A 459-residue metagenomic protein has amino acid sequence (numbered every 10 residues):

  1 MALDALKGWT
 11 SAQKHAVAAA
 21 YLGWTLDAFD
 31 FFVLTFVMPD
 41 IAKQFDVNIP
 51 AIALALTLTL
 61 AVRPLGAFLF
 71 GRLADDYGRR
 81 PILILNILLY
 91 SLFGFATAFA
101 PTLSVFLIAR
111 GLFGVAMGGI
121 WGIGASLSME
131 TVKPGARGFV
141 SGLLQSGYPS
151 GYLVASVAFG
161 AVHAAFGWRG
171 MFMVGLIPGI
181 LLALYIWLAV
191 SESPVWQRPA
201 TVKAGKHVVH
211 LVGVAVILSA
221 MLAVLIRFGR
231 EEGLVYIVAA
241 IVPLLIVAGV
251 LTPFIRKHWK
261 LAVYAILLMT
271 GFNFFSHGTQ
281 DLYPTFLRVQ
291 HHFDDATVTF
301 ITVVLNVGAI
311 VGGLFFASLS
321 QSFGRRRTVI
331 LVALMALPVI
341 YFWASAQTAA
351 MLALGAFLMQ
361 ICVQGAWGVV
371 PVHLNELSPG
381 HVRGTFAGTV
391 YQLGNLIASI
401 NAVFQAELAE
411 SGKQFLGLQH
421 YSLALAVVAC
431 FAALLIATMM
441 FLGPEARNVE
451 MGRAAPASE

Functional and structural regions predicted by a protein language model:
M1-F31, F36: Cytosolic juxtamembrane N-terminal segment immediately preceding the first transmembrane helix of multi-pass
L34-T35, V214-L244, A248, T252-I310 (+1 more regions): Extracytoplasmic gate region of multi-pass secondary transporters
T57-R72, G124-A125, V303-F315: Central cavity-lining transmembrane alpha-helices of secondary-active solute carriers, predominantly the Major
L65-L103, F323-R326: Conserved MFS/SLC helix-loop-helix module at the cytosolic interface between two early adjacent transmembrane helices
L89, F93-A96, S104-L112, A350-L358: Paired small-residue
A109-S146: Cytoplasmic helix-loop-helix junction between adjacent transmembrane helices in 12-TM secondary transporters
L144-W187, A204-H210, A223-Y236: Helix-loop-helix hairpin linking two adjacent transmembrane segments in secondary transporters
S320, R326-V370: C-terminal transmembrane helical hairpin of 12-TM major facilitator-type secondary transporters
